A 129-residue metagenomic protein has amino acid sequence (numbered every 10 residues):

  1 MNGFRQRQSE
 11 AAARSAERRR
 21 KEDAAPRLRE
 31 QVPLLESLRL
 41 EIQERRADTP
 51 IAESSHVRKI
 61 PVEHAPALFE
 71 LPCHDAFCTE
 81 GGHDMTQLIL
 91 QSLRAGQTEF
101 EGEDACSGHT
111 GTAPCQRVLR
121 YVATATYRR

Functional and structural regions predicted by a protein language model:
M1-A67, R120-R129: Short, intrinsically disordered terminal segments enriched in charged and Pro/Gly residues
R45-I60, A67-H109, Q116: Short recognition patches in nucleic-acid-associated and regulatory proteins
T112-V122: Acidic Ser/Thr/Pro-rich low-complexity disordered segments that often serve as glycosylated linkers/stalks around
